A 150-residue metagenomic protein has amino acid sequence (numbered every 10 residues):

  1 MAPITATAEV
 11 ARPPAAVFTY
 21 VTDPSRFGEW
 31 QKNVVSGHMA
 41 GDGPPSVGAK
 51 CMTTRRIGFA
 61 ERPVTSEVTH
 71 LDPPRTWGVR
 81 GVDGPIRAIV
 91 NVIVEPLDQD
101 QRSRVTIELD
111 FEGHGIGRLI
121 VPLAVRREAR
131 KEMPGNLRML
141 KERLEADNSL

Functional and structural regions predicted by a protein language model:
M1-D42, L150: Hydrophobic ligand-binding cavity/cleft-lining segments
P3-T5, E61-T65, R87-N91: Short, surface-exposed coil-to-beta transition loops
T7-A11, H38, T54, E67 (+3 more regions): Generic structural detector for well-ordered beta-strands
P14-A15, D42-P45, H70-P74, I93-R104: A short, structured loop/turn motif at beta-sheet edges
A16-V21, F27, C51, V68 (+3 more regions): Hydrophobic pocket/interface hotspot
M39, M139-L150: Short, highly charged C-terminal tails/helix-capping segments
A49-R56, W77-D83: Short beta-strand segments that buttress and anchor functional surface loops
R80-G135: Beta-strand/loop substructures that line and gate deep hydrophobic ligand-binding cavities in soluble
